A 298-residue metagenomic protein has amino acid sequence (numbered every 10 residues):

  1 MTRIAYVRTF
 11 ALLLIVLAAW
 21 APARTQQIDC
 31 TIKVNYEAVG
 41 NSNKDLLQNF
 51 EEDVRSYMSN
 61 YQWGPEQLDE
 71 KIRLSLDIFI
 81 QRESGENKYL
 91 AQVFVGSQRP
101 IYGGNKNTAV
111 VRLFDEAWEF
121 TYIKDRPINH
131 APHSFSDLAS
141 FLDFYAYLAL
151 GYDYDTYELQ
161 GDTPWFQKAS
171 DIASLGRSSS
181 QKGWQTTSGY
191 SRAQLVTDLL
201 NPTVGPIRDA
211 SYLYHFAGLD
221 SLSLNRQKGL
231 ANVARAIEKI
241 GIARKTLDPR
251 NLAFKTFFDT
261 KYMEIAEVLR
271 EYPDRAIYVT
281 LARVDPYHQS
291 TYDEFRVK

Functional and structural regions predicted by a protein language model:
M1-Q27: Bacterial Sec-dependent N-terminal signal peptides
Q26-L90, I101-N105: Start-of-domain marker
K33, S221-K298: A cross-kingdom marker for long, charged
E37-K44, N129-S136, L247: Second-shell loop/turn segments in exported
R55-W63, G151-D155, A266, R270: Sec-exported extracytoplasmic/periplasmic mature domains
L90-Q194: Acidic/His-rich structured neighborhood in mature extracellular/periplasmic domains
G161-F254: Flexible, glycine-rich surface segments
